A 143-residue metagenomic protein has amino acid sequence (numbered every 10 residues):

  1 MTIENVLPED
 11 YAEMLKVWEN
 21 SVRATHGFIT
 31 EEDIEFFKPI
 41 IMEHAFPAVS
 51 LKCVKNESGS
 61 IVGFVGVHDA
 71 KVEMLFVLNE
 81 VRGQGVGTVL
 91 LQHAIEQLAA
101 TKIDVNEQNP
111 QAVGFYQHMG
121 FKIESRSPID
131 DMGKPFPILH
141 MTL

Functional and structural regions predicted by a protein language model:
M1-E9: Conserved N-terminal entry element of GNAT/NAT acetyltransferase domains
Y11, K16-E43: Conserved GNAT-fold acetyl-CoA-binding loop/helix
M42-C53, K71: A short helix-loop-beta-strand connector motif used in the catalytic cores of GNAT acetyltransferases and, in some
S50-G63: Conserved beta-hairpin
V72-R82, N106: A short, internal acetyl-CoA/4′-phosphopantetheine-binding micro-motif in the GNAT/acyltransferase core
G83-E96, G114, H118: Conserved acetyl-CoA-binding loop-helix of GNAT-fold acetyltransferases
E96-Q108: Conserved GNAT acetyl-CoA-binding A-motif
Q117-R126: Conserved acetyl-CoA-binding loop of GNAT-fold acetyltransferases
